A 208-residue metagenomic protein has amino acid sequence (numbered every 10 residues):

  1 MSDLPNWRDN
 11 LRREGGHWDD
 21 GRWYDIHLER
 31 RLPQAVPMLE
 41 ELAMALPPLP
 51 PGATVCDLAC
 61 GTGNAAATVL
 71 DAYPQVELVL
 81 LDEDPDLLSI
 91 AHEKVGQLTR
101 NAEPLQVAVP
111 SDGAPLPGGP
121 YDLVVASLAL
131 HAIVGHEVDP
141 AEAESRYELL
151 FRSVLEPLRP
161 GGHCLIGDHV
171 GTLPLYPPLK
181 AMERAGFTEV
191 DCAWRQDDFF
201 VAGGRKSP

Functional and structural regions predicted by a protein language model:
M1-L49: Conserved class I S-adenosyl-L-methionine
C56, T62-D112: Class I SAM-dependent methyltransferase SAM/SAH-binding core
A114-V124: A short acidic, Gly/Pro-enriched loop at the edge of an enzyme's catalytic core that lines a small-molecule cofactor
D122-E144: A short SAM/SAH-binding and catalytic strip from SAM-dependent methyltransferases
E144-P160: A short glycine-rich, Lys/Arg-flanked "PGG" loop and its adjoining helix->strand segment in the class I
G161-D168: Conserved beta-strand signature within the Rossmann-like core of class I S-adenosyl-L-methionine
T172-A185: Short alpha-helix
D191-P208: Core SAM-dependent methyltransferase catalytic element
